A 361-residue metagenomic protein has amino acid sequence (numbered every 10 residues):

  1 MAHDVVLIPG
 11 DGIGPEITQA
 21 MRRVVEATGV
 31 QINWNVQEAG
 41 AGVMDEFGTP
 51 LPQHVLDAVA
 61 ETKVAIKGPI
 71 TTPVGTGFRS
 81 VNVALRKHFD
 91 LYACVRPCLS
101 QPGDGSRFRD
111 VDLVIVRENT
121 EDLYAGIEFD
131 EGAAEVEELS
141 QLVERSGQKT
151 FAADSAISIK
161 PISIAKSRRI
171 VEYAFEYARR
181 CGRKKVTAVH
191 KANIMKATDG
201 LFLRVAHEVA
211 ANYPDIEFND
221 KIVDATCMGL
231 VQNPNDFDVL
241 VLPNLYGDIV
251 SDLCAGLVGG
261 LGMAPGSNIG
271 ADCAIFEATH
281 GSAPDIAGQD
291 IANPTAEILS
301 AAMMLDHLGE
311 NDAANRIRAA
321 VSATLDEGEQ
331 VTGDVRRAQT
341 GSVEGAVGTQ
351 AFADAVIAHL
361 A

Functional and structural regions predicted by a protein language model:
M1-V5: Extreme N-terminal starter segment of soluble prokaryotic enzymes
V6-A27, E137-K221: Glycine-rich phosphate/diphosphate-binding loop of Rossmann-like nucleotide-binding domains
D11-G14, K63, V116, A174 (+5 more regions): Buried hydrophobic positions in well-ordered alpha/beta secondary-structure cores of metabolic enzymes
Q31-Q53, M228-L230: N-terminal beta-loop-helix "entrance" segment that forms/cooperates in small-molecule cofactor or anionic ligand
I32-V36, C181-H190, Y213-K221, E310-R318 (+1 more regions): Flexible, glycine/charged-enriched surface loops at secondary-structure junctions
A41-D45, G229-Q330: Glycine-rich phosphate/nucleotide-binding loop
D45-R145, A156-S158, L245: N-terminal glycine-rich phosphate/adenylate-binding segment common to multiple enzyme folds
G345-A361: Phosphate-binding loop/pocket of nucleotide- and phosphate-handling active sites
